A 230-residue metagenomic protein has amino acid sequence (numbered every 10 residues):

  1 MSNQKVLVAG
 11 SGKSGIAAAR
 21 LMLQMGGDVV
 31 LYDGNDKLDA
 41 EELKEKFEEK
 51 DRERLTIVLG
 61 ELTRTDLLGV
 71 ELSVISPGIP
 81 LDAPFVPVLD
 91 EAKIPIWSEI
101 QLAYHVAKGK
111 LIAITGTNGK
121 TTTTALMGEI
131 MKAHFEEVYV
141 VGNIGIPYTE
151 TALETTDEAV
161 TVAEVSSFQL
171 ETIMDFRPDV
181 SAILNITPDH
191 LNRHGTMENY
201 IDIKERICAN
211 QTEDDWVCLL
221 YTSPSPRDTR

Functional and structural regions predicted by a protein language model:
M1-S98, L102: N-terminal leader/targeting and accessory segments in enzymes
G10, G116-G119, R227-D228: Alpha-helical hinge/cap motifs
S14, S76, S166-S167, S225: Short linear Ser/Thr-Pro motifs
L23-Q24, T65-L68, P77-L219: Phosphate-binding loop of NTP-binding sites
Y221-R230: Single conserved hydrophobic/aromatic residue that forms the stacking wall/gate of nucleotide- or nucleobase-binding
